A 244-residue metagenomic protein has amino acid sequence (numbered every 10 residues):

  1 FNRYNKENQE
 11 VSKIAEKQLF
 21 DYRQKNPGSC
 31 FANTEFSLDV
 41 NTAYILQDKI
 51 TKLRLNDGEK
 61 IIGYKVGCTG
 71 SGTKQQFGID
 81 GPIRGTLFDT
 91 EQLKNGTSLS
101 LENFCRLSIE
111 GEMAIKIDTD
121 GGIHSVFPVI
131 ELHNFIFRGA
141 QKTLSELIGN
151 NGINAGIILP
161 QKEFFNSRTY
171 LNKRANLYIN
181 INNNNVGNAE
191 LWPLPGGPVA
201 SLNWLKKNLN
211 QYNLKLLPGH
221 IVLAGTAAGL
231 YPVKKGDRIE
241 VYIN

Functional and structural regions predicted by a protein language model:
Y4-G197, L202, Q211, R238: Catalytic-core "active-site belt" of small-molecule-metabolizing enzymes, emphasizing His/Asp/Glu-rich regions
W204-L214, I221: Short basic/hydrophobic patches in alpha-helices and adjacent helix-turn junctions that form amphipathic surface motifs
A227-Y231: Short, charged beta-turn/beta-strand-edge "cap" motif at the junction between a beta-strand and an adjacent loop
